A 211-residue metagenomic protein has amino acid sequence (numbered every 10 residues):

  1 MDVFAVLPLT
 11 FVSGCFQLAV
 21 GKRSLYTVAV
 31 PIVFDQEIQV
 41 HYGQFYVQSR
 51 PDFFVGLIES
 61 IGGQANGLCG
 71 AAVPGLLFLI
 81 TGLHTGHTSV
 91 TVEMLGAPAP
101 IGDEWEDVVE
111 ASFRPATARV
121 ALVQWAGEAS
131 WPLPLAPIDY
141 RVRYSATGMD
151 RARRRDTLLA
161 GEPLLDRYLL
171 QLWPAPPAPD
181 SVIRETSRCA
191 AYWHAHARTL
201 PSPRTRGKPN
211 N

Functional and structural regions predicted by a protein language model:
P8-L9: Intrinsically disordered, low-complexity segments enriched in serine/proline and basic residues
F16-E104, D150-N211: Primarily secretory-pathway and cell-envelope proteins
A72, P115, L135-P137, P163: Surface-exposed coil/turn segments at beta-strand junctions on protein surfaces, enriched
G102-A129, L133-L135: Extended, solvent-exposed segments with strong compositional bias
I138-D150: Internal, hydrophobic beta-strand segments that form the core of beta-sheet-rich folds
